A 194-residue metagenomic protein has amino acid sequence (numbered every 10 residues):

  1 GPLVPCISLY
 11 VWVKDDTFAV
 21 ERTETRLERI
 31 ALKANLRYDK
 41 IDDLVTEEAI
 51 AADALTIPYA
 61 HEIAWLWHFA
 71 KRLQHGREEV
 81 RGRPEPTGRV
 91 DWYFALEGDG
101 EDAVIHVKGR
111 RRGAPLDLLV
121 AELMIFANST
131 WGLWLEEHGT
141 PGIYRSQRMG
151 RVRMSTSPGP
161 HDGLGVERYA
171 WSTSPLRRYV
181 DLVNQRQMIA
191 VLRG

Functional and structural regions predicted by a protein language model:
G1-G194: Electropositive polyanion-binding surfaces
